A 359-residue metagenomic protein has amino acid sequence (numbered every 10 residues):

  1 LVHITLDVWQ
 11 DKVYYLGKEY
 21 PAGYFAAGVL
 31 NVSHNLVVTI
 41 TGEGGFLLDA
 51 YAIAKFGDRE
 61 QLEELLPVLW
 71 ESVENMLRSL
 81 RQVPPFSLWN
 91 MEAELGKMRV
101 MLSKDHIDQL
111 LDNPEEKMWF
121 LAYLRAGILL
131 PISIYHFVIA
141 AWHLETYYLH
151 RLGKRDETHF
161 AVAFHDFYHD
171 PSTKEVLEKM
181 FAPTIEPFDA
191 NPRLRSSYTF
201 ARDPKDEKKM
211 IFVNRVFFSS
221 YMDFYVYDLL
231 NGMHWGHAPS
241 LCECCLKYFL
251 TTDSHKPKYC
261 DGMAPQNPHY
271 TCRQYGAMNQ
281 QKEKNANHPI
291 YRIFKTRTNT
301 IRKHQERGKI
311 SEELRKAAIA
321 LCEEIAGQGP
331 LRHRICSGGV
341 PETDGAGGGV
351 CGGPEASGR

Functional and structural regions predicted by a protein language model:
L1-L250, Q281, N285, P289-G308 (+2 more regions): Short helix-coil boundary/hinge micro-motifs
S254-Y275: Cysteine-rich micro-motifs
